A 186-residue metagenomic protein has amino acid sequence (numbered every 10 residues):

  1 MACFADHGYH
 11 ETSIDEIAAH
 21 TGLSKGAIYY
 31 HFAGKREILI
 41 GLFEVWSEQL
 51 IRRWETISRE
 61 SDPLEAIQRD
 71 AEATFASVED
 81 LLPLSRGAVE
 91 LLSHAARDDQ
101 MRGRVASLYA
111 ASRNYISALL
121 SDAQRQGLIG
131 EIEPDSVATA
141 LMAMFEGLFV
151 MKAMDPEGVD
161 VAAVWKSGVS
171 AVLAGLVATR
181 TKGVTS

Functional and structural regions predicted by a protein language model:
A2-E37, G41: Helix-turn-helix
C3, Q49, S77, Y115 (+2 more regions): Short alpha-helical functional segments enriched in proximate histidine and acidic residues
D6-H10, E60, L81, Q126: Short coil/turn segments at alpha/beta junctions that flank glycine-rich nucleotide-binding fingerprints
G41, R52-S85, V137-L141, T181: Hydrophobic alpha-helical connector segments
E44-L50: Short, basic, alpha-helical segments at the C-terminal edge of helix-turn-helix-like DNA-binding modules
V45, G87, R104-A111, Y115: Short, solvent-exposed amphipathic helices
A66, E79-G103: Amphipathic alpha-helical segments used for helix-helix packing
Q100-A106, A110, Q124-V172, L176-S186: Hydrophobic/aromatic-rich alpha-helical bundle segments in the mid-to-C-terminal region
